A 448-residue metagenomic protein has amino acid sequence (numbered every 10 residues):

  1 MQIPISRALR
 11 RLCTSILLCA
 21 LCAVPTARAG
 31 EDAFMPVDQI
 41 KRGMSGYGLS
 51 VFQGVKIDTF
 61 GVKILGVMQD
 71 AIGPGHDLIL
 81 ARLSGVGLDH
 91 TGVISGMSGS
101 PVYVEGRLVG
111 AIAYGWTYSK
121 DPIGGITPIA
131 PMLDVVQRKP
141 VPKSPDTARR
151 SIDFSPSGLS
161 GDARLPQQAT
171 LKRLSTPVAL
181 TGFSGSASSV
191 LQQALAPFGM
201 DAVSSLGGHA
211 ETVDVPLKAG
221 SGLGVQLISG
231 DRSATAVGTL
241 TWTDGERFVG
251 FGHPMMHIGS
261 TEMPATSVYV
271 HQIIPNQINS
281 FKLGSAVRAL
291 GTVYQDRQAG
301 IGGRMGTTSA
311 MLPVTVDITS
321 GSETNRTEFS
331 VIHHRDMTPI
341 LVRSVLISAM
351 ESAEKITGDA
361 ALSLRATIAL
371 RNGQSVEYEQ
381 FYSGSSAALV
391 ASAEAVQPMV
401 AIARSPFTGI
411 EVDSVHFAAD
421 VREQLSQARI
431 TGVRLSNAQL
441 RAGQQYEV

Functional and structural regions predicted by a protein language model:
M1-L9: N-terminal secretory signal peptides that target proteins for export/translocation
A8, C13-T14, A187, A395: Alpha-helical structural motif
C13-V24: Bacterial N-terminal signal peptides
P25-V448: Terminal presequence/propeptide segments associated with secretion/organelle targeting and zymogen/polyprotein
